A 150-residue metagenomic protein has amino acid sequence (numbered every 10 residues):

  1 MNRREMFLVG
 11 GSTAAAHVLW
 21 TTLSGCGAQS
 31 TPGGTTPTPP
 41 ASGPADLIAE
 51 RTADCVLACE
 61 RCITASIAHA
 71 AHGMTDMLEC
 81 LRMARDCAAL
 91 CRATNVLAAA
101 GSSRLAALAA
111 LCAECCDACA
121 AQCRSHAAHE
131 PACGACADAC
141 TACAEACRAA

Functional and structural regions predicted by a protein language model:
M1-A14: N-terminal secretory signal peptides and thylakoid transit peptides that target proteins across membranes
S12, Q122, H129-A150: Preference for long, well-ordered alpha-helical segments
T21-E60: C-terminal segment of N-terminal export signals and the immediately downstream linker at the start of the mature
T36-L47, S66-M74, V96-A99: Short, charged, low-complexity loops and linkers
I48, C55-C62, C87-T94, C112-Q122 (+1 more regions): Amphipathic alpha-helices that form helix-helix packing interfaces
I63-V96: Alpha-helical segments in soluble extracytoplasmic regions
G73, L97-L111, C115-D117, H126-A132: All-alpha RGS (Regulator of G-protein Signaling) helical domain and cognate RGS-like helical scaffolds
L78-R85, A106-E114, C133-D138: Short, charged, amphipathic alpha-helical segments
